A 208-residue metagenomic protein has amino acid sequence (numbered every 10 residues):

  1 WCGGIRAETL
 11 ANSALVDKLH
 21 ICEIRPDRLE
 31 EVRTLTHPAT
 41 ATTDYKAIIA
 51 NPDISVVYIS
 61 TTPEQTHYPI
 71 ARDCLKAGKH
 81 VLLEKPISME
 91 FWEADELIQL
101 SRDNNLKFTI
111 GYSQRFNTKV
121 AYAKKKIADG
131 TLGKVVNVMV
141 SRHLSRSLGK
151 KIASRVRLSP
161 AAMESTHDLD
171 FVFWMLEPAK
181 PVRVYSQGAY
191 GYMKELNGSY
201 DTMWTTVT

Functional and structural regions predicted by a protein language model:
W1-T36, S60, V172: N-terminal Rossmann-like dinucleotide-binding module
H20, T40, V56, N137: Short, Asp-centered acidic motifs that coordinate Mg2+ and/or phosphate in catalytic or ligand-binding sites
I21, I48-V57: A broad helix-preferring feature
P38-Y45: Conserved SAM-binding strand-loop segment of SAM-dependent methyltransferases
V56, P63, Y68-R115, G130: Beta-strand-loop-alpha-helix segment that lines the small-molecule cofactor/substrate pocket of alpha/beta enzymes
S60-T62, R142: Glycine-rich, N-terminal phosphate-binding loop of Rossmann-like dinucleotide-binding domains
T118-V140, L144-G149: Rossmann-like NAD(P)H-binding beta-loop-alpha module
L148-T208: Rossmann-like dinucleotide-binding domain that binds NAD(P)(H)
